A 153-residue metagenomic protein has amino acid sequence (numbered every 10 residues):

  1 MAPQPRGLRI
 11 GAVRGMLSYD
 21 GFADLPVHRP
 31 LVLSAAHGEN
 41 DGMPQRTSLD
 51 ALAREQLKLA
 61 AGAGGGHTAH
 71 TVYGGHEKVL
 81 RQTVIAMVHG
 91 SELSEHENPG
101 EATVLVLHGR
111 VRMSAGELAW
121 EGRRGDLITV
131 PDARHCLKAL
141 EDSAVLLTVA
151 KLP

Functional and structural regions predicted by a protein language model:
M1-G11: Extreme N-terminal basic, low-complexity initiation segments that serve as generic localization/processing leaders
Y19-V79, S114: A short, N-terminal "cap"/entry segment at the start of jelly-roll beta-barrel domains of the cupin/DSBH fold
T83-N98: Conserved short histidine dyad/triad with adjacent acidic residue
L93-E95, M113-S114, H135-L140: Short beta-strand His + acidic residue motifs that chelate non-heme Fe in jelly-roll/DSBH and cupin folds
G100-G116: Glycine- and acidic-residue-biased ligand/ion/polar-headgroup-sensing regions
L107-H108, R123-R124, E141: A cytosolic small-molecule/anion-sensing beta-strand core signal
E117-D132: Short acidic-glycine-tyrosine-enriched beta hairpin
D132-P153: Ligand-binding loop in jelly-roll beta-barrel domains
